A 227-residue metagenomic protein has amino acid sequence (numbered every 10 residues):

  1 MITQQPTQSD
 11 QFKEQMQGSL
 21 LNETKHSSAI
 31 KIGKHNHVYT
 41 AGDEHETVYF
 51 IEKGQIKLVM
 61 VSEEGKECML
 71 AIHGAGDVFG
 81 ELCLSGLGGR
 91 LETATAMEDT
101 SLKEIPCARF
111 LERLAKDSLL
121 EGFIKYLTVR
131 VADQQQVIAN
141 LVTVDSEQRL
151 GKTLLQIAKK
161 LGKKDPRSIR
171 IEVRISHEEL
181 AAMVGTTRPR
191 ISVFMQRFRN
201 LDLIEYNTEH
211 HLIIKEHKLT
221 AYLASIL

Functional and structural regions predicted by a protein language model:
M1-H37, V78-F79, C83-G86, K116: Cyclic nucleotide-binding regulatory module and flanking cytosolic helices
L20, K25, A71-A132: Cyclic-nucleotide recognition modules
H35, E46-V59, G74-G76: Glycine- and acidic-residue-biased ligand/ion/polar-headgroup-sensing regions
V38-D43: Short phosphate-coordinating micro-motif centered on Lys-Gly-acidic
Q55, D99-S101, H210-H211: Structural motif
V59-G65: Cytochrome P450 core scaffold surrounding the K-helix E-X-X-R motif and the conserved "meander" helix-loop region
S118-G185: Polybasic "coupling" helices that flank or enter modular domains
K159-L227: Phosphate-/nucleic-acid-contacting segments
